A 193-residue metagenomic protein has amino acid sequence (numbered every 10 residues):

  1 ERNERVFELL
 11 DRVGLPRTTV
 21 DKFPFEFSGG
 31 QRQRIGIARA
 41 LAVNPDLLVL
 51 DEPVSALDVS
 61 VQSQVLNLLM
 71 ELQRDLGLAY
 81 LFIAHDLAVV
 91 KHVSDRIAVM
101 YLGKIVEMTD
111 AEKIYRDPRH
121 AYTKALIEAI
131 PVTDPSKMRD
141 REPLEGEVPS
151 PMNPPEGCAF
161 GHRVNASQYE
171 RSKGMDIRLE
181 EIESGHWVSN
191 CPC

Functional and structural regions predicted by a protein language model:
E1-T18, I127-E128: Conserved ABC ATPase "signature" region
E4, D21-F23, R139: Interfacial catalytic loop of ABC nucleotide-binding domains
F23-F27, Q31: Conserved ABC ATPase signature
A42-D46: A short, proline-enriched helix->beta-strand linker immediately N-terminal to the Walker B motif in ABC-type P-loop
V49, P53, L57, V61-R139: P-loop NTP-binding/switch modules centered on Walker-like glycine-rich loops
D110-C193: Charged, flexible cofactor/metal-binding loops and thiol motifs
